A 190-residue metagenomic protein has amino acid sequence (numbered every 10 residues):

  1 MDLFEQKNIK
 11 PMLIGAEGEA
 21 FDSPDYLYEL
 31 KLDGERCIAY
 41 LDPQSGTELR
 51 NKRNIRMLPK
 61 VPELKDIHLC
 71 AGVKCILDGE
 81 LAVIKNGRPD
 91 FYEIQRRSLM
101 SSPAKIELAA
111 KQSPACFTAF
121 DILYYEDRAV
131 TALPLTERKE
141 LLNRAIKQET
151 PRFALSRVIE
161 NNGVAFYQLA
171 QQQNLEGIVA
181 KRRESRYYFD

Functional and structural regions predicted by a protein language model:
M1-D190: Catalytic cores of nucleic-acid ligases and guanylyltransferases
